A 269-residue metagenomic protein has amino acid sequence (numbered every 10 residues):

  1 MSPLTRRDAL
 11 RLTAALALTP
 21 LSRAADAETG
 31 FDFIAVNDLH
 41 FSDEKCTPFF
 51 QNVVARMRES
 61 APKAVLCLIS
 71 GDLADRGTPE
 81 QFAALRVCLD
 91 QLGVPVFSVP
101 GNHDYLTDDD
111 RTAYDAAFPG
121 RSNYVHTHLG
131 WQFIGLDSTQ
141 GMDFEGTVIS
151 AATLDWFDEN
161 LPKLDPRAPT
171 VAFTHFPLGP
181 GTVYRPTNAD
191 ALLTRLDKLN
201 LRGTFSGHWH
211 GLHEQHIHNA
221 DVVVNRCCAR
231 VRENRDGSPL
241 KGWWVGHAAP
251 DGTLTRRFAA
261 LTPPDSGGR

Functional and structural regions predicted by a protein language model:
M1-P20: N-terminal secretory signal peptides and thylakoid transit peptides that target proteins across membranes
A24-A84: N-terminal active-site segment of His-dependent metallophosphoesterases
D38, G71-D72, G101-N102, H175 (+1 more regions): Active-site glycine-centered loops adjacent to acidic/histidine catalytic or metal-binding residues that shape
L73, Q140-V148, P177-G181: Surface-exposed cleft-lining segments at the edges of enzyme active sites
P79-P169, N188-G203, E214-P250, R257: Extended active-site neighborhood of metal-dependent phosphoesterases/phosphodiesterases
D165-G181: Short acidic, glycine-rich surface-loop motifs adjacent to enzyme active sites
A172-P177, T204-L212: Histidine-centered catalytic micro-motifs
D251-R269: Acidic, His/Gly-rich catalytic cores of divalent-metal-dependent hydrolytic chemistry
